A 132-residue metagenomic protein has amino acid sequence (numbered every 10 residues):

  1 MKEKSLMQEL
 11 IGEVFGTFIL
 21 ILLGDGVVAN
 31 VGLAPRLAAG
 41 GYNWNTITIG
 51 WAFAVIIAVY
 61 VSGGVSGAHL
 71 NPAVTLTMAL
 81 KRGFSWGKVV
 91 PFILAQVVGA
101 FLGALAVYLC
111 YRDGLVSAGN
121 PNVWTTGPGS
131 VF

Functional and structural regions predicted by a protein language model:
M1-F132: Membrane-interface helix-loop junctions and terminal tails of multi-pass membrane proteins
